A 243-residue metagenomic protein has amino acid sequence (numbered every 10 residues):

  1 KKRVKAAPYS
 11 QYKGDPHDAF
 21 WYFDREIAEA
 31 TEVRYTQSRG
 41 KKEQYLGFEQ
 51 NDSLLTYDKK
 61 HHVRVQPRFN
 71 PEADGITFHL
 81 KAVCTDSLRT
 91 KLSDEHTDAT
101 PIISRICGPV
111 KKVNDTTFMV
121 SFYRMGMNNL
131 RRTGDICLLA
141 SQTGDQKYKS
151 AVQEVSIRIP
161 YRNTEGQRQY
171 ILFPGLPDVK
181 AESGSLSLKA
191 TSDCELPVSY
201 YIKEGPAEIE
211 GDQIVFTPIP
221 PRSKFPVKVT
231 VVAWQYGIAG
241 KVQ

Functional and structural regions predicted by a protein language model:
R3-Q243: Solvent-exposed beta-strand/loop surfaces, strongest in extracytoplasmic domains of secreted and cell-surface proteins
